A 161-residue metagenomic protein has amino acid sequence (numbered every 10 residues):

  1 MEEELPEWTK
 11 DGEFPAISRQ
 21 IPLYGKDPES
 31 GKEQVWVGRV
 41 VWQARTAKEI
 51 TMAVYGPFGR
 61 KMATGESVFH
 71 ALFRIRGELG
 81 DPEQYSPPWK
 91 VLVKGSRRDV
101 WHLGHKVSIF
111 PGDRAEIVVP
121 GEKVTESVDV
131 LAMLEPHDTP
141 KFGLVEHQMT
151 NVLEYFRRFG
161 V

Functional and structural regions predicted by a protein language model:
E2-K48, K61-G65, F69, F73-G80 (+1 more regions): Long, contiguous binding/interaction regions
T51-A53: General beta-strand recognition
